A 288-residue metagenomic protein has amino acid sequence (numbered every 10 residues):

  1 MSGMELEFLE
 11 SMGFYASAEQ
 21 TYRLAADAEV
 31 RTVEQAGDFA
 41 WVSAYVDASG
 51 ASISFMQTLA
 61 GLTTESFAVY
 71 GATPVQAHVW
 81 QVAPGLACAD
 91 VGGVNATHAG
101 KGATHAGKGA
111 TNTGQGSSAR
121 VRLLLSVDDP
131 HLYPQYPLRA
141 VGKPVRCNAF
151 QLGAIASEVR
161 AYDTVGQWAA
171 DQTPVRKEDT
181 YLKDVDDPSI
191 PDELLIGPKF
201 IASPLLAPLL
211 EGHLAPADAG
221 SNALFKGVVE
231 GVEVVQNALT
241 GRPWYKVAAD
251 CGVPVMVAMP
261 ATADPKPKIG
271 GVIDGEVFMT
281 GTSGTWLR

Functional and structural regions predicted by a protein language model:
M1-D38: N-terminal alpha-helical "arm" segments
E34-G100, G107-A217, L224-F225: Long, hydrophobic alpha/beta structural blocks
V121-L125, V255-A261: Short amphipathic beta-strand/extended segments with alternating polar/hydrophobic composition
N222-K226, V272: Intrinsic-disorder/low-complexity, polar/charged segments enriched in Ser/Thr/Lys/Arg/Asp/Glu/Gln
G231-V257: OB-fold (S1/OB) nucleic-acid-binding surfaces
T240, P260-T262, R288: Short coil/turn segments at secondary-structure boundaries
P260-G275: Short nucleic-acid-contacting surface segments enriched for D/E, G, S/T with interspersed K/R
G271-T285: Short, charged beta-turn/beta-strand-edge "cap" motif at the junction between a beta-strand and an adjacent loop
